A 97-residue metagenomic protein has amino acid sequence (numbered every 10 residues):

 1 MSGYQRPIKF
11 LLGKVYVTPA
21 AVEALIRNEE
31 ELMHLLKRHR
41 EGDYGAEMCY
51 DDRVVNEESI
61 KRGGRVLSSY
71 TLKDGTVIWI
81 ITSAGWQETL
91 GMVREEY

Functional and structural regions predicted by a protein language model:
S2-L67: Compact soluble domain cores
K61-Y97: Short, compact, well-ordered microdomains
